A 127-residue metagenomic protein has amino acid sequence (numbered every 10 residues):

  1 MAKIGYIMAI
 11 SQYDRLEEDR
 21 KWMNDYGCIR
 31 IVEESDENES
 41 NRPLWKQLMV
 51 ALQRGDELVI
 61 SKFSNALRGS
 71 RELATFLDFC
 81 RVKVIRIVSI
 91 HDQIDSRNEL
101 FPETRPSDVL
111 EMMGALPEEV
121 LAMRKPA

Functional and structural regions predicted by a protein language model:
I4, M23-S35: Short beta-strand elements in bilobed, periplasmic/extracellular small-molecule ligand-binding domains
M8-R15, S35-K46, S61-A74, I94-R97: Acidic, metal-coordinating catalytic cores used for nucleic-acid/nucleotide bond scission and strand-transfer chemistry
I10, R81-A127: Phosphate/pyrophosphate-binding and catalytic-coupling "lid/hinge/switch" segments at subdomain interfaces
D14-N24: Short, solvent-exposed amphipathic alpha-helices that sit in or adjacent to ligand/effector-binding or catalytic
Q47-A51: Short amphipathic alpha-helix with an adjacent loop that forms part of the alpha/beta core around
R71-F79, K83-V84: Amphipathic helical hotspot of TIR/SEFIR-family domains
